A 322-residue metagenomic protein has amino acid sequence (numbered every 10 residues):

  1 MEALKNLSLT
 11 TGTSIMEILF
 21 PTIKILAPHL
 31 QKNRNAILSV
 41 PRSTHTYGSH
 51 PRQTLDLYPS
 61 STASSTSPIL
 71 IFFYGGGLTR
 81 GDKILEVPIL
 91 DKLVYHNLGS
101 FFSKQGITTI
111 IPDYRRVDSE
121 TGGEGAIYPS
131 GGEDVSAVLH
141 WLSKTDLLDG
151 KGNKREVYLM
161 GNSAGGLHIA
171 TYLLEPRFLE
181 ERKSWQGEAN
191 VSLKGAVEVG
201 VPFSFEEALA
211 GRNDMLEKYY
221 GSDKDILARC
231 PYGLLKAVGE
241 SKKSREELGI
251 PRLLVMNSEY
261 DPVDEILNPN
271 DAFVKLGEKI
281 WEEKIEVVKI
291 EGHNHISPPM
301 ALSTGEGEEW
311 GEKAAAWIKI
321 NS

Functional and structural regions predicted by a protein language model:
L7-S65: N-terminal cap/lid segment of alpha/beta-hydrolase-fold proteins
H29-I37, V201-S244: Mobile cap/lid helix-loop segments that gate and shape the active-site cleft of serine hydrolases
S61-F101: Short, surface-exposed "cap/lid" segments of acyl-processing enzymes
F72-G75, I111, V255: Structural cue for short, hydrophobic secondary-structure segments
P88-V94, L98-F101, Q105-R155: Catalytic nucleophile-loop/oxyanion-hole region of alpha/beta-hydrolase and closely related hydrolase-like folds
A137-G211: Primarily recognizes the serine-hydrolase "nucleophile elbow" in alpha/beta-hydrolase and SGNH/GDSL folds
G249, L254-S258: Short beta-strand/loop motif that positions the catalytic acidic residue of the alpha/beta-hydrolase fold
M256, V263-V274, E278-S322: C-terminal catalytic histidine-bearing segment of alpha/beta-hydrolase fold enzymes
